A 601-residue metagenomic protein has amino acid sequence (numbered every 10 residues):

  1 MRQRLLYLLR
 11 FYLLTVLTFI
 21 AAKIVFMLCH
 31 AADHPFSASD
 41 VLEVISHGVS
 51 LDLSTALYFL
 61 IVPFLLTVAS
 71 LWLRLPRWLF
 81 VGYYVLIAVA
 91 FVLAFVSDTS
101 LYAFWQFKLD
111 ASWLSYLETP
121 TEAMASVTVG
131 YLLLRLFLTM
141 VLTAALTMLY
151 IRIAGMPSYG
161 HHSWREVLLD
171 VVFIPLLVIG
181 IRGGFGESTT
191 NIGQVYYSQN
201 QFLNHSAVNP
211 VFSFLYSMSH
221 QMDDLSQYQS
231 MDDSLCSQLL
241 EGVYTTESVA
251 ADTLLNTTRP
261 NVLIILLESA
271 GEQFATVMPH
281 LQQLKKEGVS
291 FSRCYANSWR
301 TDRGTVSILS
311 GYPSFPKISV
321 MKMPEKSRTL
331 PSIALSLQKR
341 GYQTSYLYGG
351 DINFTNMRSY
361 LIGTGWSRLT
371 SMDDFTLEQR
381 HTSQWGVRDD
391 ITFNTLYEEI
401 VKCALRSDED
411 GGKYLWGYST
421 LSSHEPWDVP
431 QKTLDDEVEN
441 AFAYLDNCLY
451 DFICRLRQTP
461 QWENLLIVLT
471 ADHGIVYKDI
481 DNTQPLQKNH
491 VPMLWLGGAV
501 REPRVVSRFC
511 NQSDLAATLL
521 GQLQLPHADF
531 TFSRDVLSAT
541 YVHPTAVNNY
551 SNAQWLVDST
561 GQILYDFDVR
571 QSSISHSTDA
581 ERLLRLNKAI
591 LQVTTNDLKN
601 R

Functional and structural regions predicted by a protein language model:
M1-Y7, L405-D410, K599-R601: Short, Lys/Arg-enriched, disordered terminal segments
R2-D223: Transmembrane and membrane-interface helices of multi-pass, inner-membrane envelope-modifying transferases
G48, D52, S126, R152-I153 (+9 more regions): Residues that form generic nucleotide/phosphate-binding pockets
A123, W427, V536: Short clusters of hydrophobic/aromatic residues that line enzyme substrate/ligand-binding pockets
Y159-H161, R368-L369, H543-V547: Short secondary-structure junctions
G186-F530, T540-Y541: Soluble catalytic regions of membrane-associated enzymes that act on cell-envelope and secretory-pathway components
T190, A499-R601: Membrane-interface soluble catalytic domains
